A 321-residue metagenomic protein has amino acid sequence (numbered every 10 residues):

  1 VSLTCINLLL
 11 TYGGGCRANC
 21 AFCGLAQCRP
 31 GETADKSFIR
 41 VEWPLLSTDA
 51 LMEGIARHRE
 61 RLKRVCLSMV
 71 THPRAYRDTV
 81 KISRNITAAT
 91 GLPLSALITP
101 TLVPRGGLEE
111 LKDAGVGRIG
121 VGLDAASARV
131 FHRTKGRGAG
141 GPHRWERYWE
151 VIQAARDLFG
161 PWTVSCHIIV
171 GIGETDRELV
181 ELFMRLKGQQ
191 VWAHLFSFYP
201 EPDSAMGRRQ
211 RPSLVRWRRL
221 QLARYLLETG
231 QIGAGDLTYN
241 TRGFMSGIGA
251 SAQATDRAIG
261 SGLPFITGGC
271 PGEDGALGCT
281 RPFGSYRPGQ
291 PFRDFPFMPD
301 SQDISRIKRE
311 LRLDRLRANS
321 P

Functional and structural regions predicted by a protein language model:
V1-E42, H58, T255, S261-P264 (+1 more regions): N-terminal [4Fe-4S]-dependent radical SAM core
V1-I6, L158, V180-P321: Auxiliary Fe-S-binding modules of radical SAM enzymes
R17, R59-R61, D113, L158 (+1 more regions): Alpha-helix termination/capping residues and helix-transition junctions
C28-L51, R57-R77, T87, G91-G107 (+3 more regions): Core AdoMet radical
I55-H58, I86, L111, A155 (+1 more regions): Generic structural signal for hydrophobic
R77-A96, G140-W162, R211-L237: Alpha-helix-loop-beta-strand connector modules within alpha/beta enzyme cores
T101, R137-G138, V151-R177, F198 (+2 more regions): Conserved strand-turn element in the central/C-terminal portion of the radical SAM core barrel that lines
V103-A114, V170-G188: Catalytic cores of alpha/beta
